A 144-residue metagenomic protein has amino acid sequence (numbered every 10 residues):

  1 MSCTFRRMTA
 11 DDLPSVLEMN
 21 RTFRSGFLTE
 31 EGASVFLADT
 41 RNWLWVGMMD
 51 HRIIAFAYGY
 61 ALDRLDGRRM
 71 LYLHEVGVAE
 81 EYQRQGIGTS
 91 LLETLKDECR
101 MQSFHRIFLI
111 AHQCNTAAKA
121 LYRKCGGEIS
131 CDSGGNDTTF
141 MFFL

Functional and structural regions predicted by a protein language model:
C3, R7-H74, A79, L92-E93 (+2 more regions): Acetyl-CoA-dependent GNAT
F56, H112-Q113: Short amphipathic helical patch at the helix-1/turn junction of helix-turn-helix
D63, Y82, Q113: Flexible, active-site-proximal loop/turn residues at the rims of small-molecule/cofactor binding pockets and catalytic
V78, R84-D97, A120-K124: Conserved acetyl-CoA-binding loop-helix of GNAT-fold acetyltransferases
T89, Q113-D132, N136-T139: Conserved active-site alpha-helix within GNAT-family acetyltransferase domains
C99-I110: Conserved GNAT acetyl-CoA-binding A-motif
F140-L144: Short beta-strand-to-coil "C-cap" segments at the C-terminal boundary of structured domains/repeats, marking
